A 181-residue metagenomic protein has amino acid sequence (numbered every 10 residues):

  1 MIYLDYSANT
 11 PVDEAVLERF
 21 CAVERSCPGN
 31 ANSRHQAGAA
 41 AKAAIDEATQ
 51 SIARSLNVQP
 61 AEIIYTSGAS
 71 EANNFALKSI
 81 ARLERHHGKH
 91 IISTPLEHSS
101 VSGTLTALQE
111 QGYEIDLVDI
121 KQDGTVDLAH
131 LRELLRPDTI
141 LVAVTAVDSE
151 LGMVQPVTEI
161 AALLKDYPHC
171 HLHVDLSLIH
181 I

Functional and structural regions predicted by a protein language model:
M1-I179: Pyridoxal 5′-phosphate
